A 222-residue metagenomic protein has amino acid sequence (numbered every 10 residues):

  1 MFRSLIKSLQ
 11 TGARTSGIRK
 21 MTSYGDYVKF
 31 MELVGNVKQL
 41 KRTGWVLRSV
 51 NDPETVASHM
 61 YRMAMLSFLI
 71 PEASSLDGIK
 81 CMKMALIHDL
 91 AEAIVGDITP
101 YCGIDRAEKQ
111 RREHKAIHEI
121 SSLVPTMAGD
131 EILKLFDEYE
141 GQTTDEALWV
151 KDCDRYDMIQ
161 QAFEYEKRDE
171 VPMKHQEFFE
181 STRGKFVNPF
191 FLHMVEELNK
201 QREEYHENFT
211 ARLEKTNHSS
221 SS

Functional and structural regions predicted by a protein language model:
F2-S222: Alpha-helical, largely C-terminal catalytic domains that coordinate divalent metal ions via clustered Asp/Glu/His
